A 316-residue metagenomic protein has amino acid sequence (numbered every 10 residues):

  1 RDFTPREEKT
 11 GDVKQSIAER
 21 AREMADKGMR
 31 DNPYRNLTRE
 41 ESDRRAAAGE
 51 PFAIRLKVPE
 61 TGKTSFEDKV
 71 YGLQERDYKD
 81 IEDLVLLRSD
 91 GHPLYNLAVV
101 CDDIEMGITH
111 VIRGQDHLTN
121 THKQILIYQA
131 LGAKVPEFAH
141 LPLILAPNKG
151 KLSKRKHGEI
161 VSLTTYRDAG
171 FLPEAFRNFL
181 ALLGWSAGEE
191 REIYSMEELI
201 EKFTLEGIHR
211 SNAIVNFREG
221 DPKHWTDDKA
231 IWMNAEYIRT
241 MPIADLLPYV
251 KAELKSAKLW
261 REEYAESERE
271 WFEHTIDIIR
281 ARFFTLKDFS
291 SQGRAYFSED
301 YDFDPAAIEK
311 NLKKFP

Functional and structural regions predicted by a protein language model:
D2-K156, S162-L163: Active-site cores that bind ATP or allylic diphosphates and position pyrophosphate for catalysis
T38-E41, P242-D245, P316: Residues that cap or delimit alpha-helices
L131-F303: Catalytic adenosine-cofactor/nucleotide-binding cores of aminoacyl-tRNA synthetases and other
A307-P316: Short, intrinsically disordered, charge-balanced linker/junction segments flanking boundaries in proteins
